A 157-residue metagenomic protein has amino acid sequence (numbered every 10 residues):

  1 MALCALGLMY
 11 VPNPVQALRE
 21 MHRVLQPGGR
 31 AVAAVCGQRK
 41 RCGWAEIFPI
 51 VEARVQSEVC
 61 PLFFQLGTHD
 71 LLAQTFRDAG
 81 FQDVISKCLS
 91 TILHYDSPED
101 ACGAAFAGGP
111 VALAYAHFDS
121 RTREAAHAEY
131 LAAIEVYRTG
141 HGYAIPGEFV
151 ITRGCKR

Functional and structural regions predicted by a protein language model:
L3: A conserved beta-strand element that flanks and buttresses the S-adenosyl-L-methionine
L6-M9: Short catalytic micro-motifs in class I SAM-dependent methyltransferases
V11-N13: HTH DNA-binding helix-turn interface
V15-R30: A short glycine-rich, Lys/Arg-flanked "PGG" loop and its adjoining helix->strand segment in the class I
Q16-R19, E46-P49, E99-C102: Short, glycine/charged-enriched secondary-structure capping and boundary segments
R30-S57: Conserved class I S-adenosyl-L-methionine
F63-R157: Conserved Class I S-adenosyl-L-methionine
